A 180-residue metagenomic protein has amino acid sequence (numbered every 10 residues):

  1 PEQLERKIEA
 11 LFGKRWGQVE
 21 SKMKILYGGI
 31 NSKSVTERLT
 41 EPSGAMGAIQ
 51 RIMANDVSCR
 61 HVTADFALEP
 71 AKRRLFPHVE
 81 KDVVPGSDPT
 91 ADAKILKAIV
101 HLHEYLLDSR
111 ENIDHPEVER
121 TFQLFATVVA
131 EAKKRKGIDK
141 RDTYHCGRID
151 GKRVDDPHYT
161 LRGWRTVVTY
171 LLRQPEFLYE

Functional and structural regions predicted by a protein language model:
P1-E180: Composition-driven recognition of low-complexity segments enriched in small/aliphatic/hydroxylated residues
